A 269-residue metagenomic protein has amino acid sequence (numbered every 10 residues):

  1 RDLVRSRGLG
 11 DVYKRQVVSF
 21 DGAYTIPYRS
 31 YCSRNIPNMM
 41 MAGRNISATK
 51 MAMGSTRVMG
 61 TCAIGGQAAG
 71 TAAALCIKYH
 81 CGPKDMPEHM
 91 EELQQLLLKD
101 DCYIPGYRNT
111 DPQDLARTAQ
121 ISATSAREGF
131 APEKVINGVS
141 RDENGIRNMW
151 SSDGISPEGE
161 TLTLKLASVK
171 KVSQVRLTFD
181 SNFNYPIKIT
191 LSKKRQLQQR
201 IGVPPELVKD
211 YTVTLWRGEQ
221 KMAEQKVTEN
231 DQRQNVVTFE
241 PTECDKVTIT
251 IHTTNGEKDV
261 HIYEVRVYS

Functional and structural regions predicted by a protein language model:
D2-Y13: Single conserved hydrophobic/aromatic residue that forms the stacking wall/gate of nucleotide- or nucleobase-binding
S19-G54: FAD-binding beta-loop-beta segment adjacent to the flavin cofactor pocket
C32-N35, V58-G65: Secondary-structure capping and boundary motifs in well-ordered enzyme cores
S47-V58, C76-H80: Glycine- and acidic
A63-H80: Internal hydrophobic alpha-helix adjacent to the cofactor/substrate pocket in enzyme cavities
K78-D111, V175: Non-catalytic terminal regions with compositionally biased, polar/charged low complexity
P112-D142: Predominantly extracellular/luminal regions of secreted and cell-surface proteins, especially disulfide-bonded
D142-A223, E229-S269: Aromatic, loop-rich ligand-recognition surfaces of beta-strand-rich domains
